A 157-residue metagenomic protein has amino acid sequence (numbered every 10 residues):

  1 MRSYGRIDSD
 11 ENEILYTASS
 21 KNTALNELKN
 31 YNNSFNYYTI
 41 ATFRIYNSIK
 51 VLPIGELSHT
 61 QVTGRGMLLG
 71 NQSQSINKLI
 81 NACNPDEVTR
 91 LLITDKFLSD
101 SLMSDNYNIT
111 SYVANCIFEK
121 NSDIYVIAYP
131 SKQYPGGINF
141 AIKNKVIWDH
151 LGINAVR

Functional and structural regions predicted by a protein language model:
M1, R6-D8, N32-R157: Active-site and NAD+-binding cores of ADP-ribose-processing enzymes
S9-A18: A short, exposed loop/beta-hairpin motif centered on an aromatic-Gly-Thr core
K21-N33: Short active-site loop/helix that positions an aromatic residue
